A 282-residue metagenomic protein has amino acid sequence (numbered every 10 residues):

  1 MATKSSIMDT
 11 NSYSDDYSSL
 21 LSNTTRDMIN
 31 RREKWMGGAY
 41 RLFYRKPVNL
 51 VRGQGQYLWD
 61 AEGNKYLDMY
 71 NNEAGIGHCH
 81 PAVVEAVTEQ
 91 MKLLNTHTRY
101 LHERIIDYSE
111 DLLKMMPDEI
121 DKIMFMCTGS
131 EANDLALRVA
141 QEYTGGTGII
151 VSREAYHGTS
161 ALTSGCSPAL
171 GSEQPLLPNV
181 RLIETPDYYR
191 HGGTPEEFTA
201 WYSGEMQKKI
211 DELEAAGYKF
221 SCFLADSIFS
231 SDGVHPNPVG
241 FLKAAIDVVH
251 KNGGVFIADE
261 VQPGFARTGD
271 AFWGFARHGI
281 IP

Functional and structural regions predicted by a protein language model:
A2-P282: Conserved N-terminal phosphate-binding loop of PLP-dependent enzymes in the Aspartate aminotransferase
